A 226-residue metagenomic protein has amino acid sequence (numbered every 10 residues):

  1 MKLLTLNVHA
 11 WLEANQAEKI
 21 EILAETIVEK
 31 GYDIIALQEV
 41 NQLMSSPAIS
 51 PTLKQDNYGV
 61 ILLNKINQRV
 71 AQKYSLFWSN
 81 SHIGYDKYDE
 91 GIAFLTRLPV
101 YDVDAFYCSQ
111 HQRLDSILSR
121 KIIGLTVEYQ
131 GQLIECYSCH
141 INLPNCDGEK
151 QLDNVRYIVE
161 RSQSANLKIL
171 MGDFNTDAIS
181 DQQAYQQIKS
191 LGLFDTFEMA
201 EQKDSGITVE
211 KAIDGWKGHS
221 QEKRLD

Functional and structural regions predicted by a protein language model:
M1-I34, Y74-D226: Active-site regions of metal-assisted phosphoester/phosphodiester hydrolases, unifying DNase/endonuclease modules
L6, Q38-N41: Short loop/turn segments at strand-loop or loop-helix junctions that form parts of catalytic or ligand-binding pockets
Q16, V40-N67, G84-D89, I179-K189: Metal-dependent catalytic neighborhoods of phosphoester/phosphodiester hydrolases
K65-Q72, Y129: Alpha-helix termini
